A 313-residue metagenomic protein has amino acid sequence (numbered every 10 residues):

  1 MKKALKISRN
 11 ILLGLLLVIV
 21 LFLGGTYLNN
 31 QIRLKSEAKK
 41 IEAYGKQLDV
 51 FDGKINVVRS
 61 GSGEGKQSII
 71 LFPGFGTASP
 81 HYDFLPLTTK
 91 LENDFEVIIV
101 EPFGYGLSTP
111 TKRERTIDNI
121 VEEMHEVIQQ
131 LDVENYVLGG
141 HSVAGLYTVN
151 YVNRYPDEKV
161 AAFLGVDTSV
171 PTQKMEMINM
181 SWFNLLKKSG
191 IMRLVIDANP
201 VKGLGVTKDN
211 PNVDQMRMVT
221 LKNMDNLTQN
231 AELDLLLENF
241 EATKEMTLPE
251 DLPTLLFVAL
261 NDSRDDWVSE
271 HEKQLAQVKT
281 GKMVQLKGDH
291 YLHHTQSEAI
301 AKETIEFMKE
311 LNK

Functional and structural regions predicted by a protein language model:
K2-I69, N93-F95, E134, K309-K313: Alpha/beta-hydrolase fold catalytic core
R59-L107: Conserved HGGG/HGGXW glycine-rich cap/lid loop of the alpha/beta-hydrolase fold
G76, P102-G106, Y147, V170 (+1 more regions): Alpha/beta-hydrolase active-site loop signature
I99-V137: Active-site loop/oxyanion-hole signature of alpha/beta-hydrolase fold enzymes
E134-M177: Conserved hydrolase catalytic core segment
Q173-M224: Alpha-helical membrane-targeting segments
D209-K279: Conserved serine/cysteine hydrolase catalytic core
G288-E298: Catalytic histidine-centered segment of alpha/beta-hydrolase-like enzymes
